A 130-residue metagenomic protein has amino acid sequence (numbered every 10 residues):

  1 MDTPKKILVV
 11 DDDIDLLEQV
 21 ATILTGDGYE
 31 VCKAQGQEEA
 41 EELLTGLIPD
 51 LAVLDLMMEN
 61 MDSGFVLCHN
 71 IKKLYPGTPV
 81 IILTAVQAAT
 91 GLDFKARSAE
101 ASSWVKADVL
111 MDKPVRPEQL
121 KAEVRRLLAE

Functional and structural regions predicted by a protein language model:
M1-K6, D112, R116-E130: Non-catalytic signal-transmission and effector/linker regions of two-component phosphorelay proteins
D13, M57-E59: The short loop immediately C-terminal to the conserved phospho-acceptor aspartate in CheY-like receiver
I14-C32: Two-component/phosphorelay signaling modules centered on CheY-like receiver
K33-E42, S63-G64: Helix N-cap/capping motif at the beta->alpha junctions
E42, F65-P76, R97-A99: Short amphipathic alpha-helix used as the core "switch/output" element in two-component signaling
L47-V53: Active-site beta3 strand of CheY-like receiver
D55-L56, T84: Active-site residues of response regulator receiver
V66, V86-M111, E118, A122: Alpha4 helix (beta4-alpha4-beta5 surface) of REC/receiver domains from two-component response regulators
